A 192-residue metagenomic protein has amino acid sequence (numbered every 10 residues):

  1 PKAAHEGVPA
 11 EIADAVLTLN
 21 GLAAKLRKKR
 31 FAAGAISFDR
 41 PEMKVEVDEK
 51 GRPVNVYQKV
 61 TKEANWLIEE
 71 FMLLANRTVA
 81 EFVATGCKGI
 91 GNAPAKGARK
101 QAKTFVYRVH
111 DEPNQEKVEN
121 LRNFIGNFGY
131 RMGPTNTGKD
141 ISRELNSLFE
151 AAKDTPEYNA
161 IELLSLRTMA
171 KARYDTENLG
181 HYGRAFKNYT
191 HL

Functional and structural regions predicted by a protein language model:
P1-L192: Electropositive polyanion-binding surfaces
